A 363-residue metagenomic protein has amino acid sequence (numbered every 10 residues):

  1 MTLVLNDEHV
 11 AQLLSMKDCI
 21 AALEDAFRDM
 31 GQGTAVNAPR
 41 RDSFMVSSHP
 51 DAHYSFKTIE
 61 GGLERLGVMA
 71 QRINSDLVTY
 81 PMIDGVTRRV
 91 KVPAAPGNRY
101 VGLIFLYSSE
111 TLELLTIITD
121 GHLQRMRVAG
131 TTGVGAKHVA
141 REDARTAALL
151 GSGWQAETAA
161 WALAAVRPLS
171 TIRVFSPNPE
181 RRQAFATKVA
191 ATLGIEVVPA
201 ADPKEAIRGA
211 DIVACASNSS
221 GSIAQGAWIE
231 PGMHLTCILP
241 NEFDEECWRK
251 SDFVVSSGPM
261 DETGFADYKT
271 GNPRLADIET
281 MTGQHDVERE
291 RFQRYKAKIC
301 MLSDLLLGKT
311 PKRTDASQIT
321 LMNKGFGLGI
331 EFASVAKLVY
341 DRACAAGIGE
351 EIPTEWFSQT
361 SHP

Functional and structural regions predicted by a protein language model:
M1-R125, T131-G133, D143, G329-A333 (+2 more regions): N-terminal ligand-binding/catalytic initiation module
D7-V10, W248-P363: Adenosine-phosphate binding glycine-rich loop
A140-T146, P168, E230-P231: Short helix-loop-beta connector
T146, S170-T171, E196, F253: Residues at the starts of beta-strands that form the adenosine-phosphate
G151-G153: Glycine-rich Rossmann-fold phosphate-binding loop(s) that bind the pyrophosphate of adenine dinucleotide cofactors
A156-E157: N-terminal Rossmann-fold NAD(P) dinucleotide-binding loop
V166-A190: NAD(P)-binding Rossmann-fold cofactor-contacting core
G194-H285: Rossmann-like adenosine-cofactor binding region
